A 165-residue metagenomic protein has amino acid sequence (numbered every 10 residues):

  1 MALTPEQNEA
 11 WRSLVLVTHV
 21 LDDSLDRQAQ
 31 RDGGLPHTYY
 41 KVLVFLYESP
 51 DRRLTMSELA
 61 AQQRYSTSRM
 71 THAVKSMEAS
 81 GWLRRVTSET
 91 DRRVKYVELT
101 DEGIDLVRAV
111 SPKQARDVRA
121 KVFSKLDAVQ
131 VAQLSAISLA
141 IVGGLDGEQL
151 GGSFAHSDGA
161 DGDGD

Functional and structural regions predicted by a protein language model:
M1-G33, A128, A132, D161-D165: N-terminal leader segment of winged-helix/HTH proteins
E9-S24, V42, E102, I137-G144: C-terminal ligand-sensing/allosteric alpha-helical core of TetR-family HTH transcriptional regulators
D23-S66, S153: N-terminal helix-turn-helix DNA-binding core of bacterial DNA-binding proteins
M56, V74-K75: Short, hydrophobic-biased segments on the C-terminal half of alpha helices that form "recognition helices"
K75-Q133: Charged, amphipathic alpha-helical coiled-coil/dimerization segments
R108-D165: Terminal interaction helix/tail motif
